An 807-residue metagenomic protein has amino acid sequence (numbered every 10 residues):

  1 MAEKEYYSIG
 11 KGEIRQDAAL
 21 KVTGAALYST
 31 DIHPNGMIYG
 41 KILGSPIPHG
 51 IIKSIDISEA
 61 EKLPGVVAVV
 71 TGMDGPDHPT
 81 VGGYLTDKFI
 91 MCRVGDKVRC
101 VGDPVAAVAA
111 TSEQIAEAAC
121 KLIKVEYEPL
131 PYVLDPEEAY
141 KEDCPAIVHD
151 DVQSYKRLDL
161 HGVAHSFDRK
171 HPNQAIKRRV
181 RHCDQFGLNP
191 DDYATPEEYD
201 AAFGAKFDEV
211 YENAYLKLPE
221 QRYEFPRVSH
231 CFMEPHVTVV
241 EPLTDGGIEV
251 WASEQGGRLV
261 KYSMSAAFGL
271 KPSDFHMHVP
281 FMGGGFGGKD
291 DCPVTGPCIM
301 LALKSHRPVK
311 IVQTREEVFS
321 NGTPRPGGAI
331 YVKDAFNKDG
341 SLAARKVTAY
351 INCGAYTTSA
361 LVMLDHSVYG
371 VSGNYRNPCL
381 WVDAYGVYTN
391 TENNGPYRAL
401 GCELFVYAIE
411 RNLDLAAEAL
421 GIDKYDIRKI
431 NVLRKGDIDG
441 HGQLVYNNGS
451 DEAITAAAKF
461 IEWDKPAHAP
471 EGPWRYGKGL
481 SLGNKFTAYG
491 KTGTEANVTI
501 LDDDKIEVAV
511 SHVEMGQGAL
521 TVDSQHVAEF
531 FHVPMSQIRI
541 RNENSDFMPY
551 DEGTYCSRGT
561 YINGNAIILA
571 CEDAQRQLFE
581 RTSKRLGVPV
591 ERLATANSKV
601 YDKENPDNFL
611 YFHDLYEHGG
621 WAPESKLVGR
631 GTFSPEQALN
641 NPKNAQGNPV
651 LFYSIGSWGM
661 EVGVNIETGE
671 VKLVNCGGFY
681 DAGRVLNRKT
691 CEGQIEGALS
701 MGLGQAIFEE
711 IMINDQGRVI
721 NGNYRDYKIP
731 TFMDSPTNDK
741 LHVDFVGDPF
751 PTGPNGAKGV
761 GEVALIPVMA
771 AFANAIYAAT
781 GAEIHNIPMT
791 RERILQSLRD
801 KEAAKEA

Functional and structural regions predicted by a protein language model:
M1-R169: Flexible, low-hydrophobicity surface segments
K11, D17-T23, Y155-T238, G327-R411 (+5 more regions): Glycine-rich loop/linker segments at domain edges
G72-M73, G269-D274, L303-V309, K338 (+3 more regions): C-terminal catalytic domains of large/alpha subunits in multi-subunit enzymes
P79-Y84, A119-L122, A252, K261-S263 (+13 more regions): Short acidic, glycine/serine/threonine-rich loops at helix termini
D96-K97, K271-D274, H278-V279, L303-T314 (+1 more regions): Conserved catalytic cysteine-centered active-site region of acyl-thioester-dependent Claisen-condensing enzymes
V148-F268, V432-K505, I720-M733, D739-D744: Helix-loop-helix junctions that connect adjacent transmembrane helices in secondary transporters/permeases, recognized
Y262, F281-H306, K310-V312, A519-V527: Thiamine diphosphate
T487-M548, I567: Catalytic phosphate/nucleotide-handling subdomain of diverse soluble enzymes
